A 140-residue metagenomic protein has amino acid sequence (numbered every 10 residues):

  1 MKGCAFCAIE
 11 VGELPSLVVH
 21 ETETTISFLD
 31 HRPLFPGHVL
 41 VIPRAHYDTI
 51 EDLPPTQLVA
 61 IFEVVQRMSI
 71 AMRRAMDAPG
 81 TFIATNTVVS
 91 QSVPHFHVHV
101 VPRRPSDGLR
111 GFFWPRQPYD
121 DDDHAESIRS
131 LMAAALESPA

Functional and structural regions predicted by a protein language model:
M1-A140: HIT superfamily nucleotide-processing domains
